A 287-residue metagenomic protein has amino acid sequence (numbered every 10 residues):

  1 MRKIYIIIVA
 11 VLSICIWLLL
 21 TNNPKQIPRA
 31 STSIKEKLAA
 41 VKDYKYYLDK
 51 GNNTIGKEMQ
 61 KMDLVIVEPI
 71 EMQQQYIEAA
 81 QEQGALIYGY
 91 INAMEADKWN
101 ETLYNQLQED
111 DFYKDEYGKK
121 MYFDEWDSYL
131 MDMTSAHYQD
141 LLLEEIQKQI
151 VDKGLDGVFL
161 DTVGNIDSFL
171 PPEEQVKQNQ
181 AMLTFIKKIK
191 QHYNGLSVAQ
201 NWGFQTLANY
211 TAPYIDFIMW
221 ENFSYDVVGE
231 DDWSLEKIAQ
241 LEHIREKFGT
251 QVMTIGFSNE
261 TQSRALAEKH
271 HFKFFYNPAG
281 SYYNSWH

Functional and structural regions predicted by a protein language model:
M1-I4: Positively charged n-region of N-terminal signal peptides that target proteins for export
I6-I7, E36: Alpha-helical interaction segments
I7-L18: Hydrophobic membrane-insertion alpha-helices, especially the h-region of bacterial N-terminal signal peptides
C15, T21-H287: Glycan-processing catalytic domains of CAZymes
